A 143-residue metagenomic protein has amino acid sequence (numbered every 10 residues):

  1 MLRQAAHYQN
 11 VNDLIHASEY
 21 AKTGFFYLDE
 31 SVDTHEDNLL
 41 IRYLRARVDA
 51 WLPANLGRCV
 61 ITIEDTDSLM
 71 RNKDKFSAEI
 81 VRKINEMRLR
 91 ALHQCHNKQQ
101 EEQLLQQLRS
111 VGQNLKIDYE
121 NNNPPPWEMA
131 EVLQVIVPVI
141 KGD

Functional and structural regions predicted by a protein language model:
M1, R42, D49, N85-R88: TPR repeat positional signature
R3-L14, A50-L56, L92-H96: Short coil/turn linking the two alpha-helices of tandem helical-hairpin repeats
I15-F26, L56-D67: Helix-turn-helix repeat elements of alpha-solenoid scaffolds
F26, V32-D33, R71, S110: Conserved structural position within tetratricopeptide repeats
Y27, R42-R45: TPR/Sel1-like alpha-solenoid repeat signature
E36-D37, D74, Q113: Short coil turns that delineate tetratricopeptide repeat
L39-L40, R82: Helix-start (N-cap) detector for alpha-helical repeat units in TPR-like alpha-solenoids, especially tetratricopeptide
E79-D143: Terminal, low-structured helical/coil segments at or just beyond the last alpha-helical repeat
